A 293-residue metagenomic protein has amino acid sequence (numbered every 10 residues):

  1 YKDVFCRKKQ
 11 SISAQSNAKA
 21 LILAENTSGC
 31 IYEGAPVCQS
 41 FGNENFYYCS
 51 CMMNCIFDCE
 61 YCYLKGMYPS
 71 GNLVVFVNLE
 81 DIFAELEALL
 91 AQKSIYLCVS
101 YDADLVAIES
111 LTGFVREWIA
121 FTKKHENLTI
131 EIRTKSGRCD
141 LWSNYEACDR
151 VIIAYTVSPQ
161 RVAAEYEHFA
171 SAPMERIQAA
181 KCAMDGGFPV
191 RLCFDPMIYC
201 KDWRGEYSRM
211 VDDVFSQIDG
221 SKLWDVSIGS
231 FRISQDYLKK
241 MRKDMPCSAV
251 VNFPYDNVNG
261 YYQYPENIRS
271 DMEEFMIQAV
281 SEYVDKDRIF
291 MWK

Functional and structural regions predicted by a protein language model:
Y1-Y32: A broadly conserved sequence feature marking short terminus-proximal activation segments in nucleic acid-centric
I22-N43, E60-A154: Conserved Radical SAM active-site core
C49-C59: Cysteine-centered iron-sulfur cluster-binding motifs in ferredoxin-type domains/subunits of redox enzymes
E85-A91, L141-S143, P173-G186, M276: Structured alpha-helical segments in the cores of large, soluble enzyme domains
Y96-C98, T129-E131, R150-A154, P189-C193 (+2 more regions): Structural preference for beta-strand elements that scaffold enzyme active sites
A103-V106, G137-D140, V151-S171, P196-K201 (+2 more regions): Conserved radical SAM core fold
E131, Y199-D212: Active-site glycine- and acidic-residue-rich loops that bind and position anionic ligands or nucleotide-like cofactors
D212-K293: Auxiliary Fe-S-binding modules of radical SAM enzymes
